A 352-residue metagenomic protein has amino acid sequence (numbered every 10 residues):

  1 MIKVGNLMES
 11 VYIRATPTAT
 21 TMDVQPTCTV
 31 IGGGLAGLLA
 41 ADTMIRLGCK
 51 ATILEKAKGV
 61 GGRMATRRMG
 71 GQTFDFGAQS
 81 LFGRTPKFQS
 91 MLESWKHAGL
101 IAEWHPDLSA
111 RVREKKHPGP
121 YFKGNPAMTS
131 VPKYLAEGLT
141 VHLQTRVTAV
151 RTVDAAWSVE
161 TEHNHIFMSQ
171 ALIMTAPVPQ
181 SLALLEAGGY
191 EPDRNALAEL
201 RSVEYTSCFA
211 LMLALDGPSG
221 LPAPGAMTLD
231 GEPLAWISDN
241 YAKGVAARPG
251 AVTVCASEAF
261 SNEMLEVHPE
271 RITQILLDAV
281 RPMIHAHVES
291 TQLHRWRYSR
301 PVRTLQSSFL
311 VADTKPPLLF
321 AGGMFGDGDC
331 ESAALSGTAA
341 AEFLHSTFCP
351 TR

Functional and structural regions predicted by a protein language model:
C28-I53: N-terminal Rossmann-like FAD-binding beta1-loop-alpha1 element of flavoenzymes
I45-R68: Glycine-rich FAD pyrophosphate-binding loop
G61, A171-P224, A286: Central helical "cap/lid" subdomain
R68-H105: N-terminal FAD cofactor-binding segment of flavoenzymes
L143-W157: A conserved short coil-to-beta-strand element within the FAD-binding core of flavoproteins
H163-A171: Core beta-strand elements of the Rossmann-like FAD/NAD(P) dinucleotide-binding domain in flavoenzyme oxidoreductases
M212-M264, R271, I275, A279-M283: Active-site substrate-recognition segment that forms the wall of the catalytic cavity or substrate channel
Q274-I275, A279-P316: Flavin (FAD/FMN) cofactor-binding core of flavoprotein oxidoreductases
